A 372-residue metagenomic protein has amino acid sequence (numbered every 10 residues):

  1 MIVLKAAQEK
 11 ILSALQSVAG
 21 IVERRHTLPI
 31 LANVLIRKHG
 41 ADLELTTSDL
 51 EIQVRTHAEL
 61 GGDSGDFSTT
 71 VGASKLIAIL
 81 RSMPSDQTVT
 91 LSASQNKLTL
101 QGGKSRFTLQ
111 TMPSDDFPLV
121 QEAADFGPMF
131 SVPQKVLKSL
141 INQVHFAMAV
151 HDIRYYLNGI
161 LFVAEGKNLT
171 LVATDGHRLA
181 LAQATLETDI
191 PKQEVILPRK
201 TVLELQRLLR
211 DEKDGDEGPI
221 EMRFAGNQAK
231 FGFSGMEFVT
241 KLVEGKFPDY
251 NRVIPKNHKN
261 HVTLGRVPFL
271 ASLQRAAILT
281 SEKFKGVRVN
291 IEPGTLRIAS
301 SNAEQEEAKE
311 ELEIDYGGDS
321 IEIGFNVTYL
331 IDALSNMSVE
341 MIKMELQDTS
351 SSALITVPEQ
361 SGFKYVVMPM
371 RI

Functional and structural regions predicted by a protein language model:
M1-I372: Structural preference for solvent-exposed beta-strand-turn elements and adjacent flexible terminal/loop segments within
